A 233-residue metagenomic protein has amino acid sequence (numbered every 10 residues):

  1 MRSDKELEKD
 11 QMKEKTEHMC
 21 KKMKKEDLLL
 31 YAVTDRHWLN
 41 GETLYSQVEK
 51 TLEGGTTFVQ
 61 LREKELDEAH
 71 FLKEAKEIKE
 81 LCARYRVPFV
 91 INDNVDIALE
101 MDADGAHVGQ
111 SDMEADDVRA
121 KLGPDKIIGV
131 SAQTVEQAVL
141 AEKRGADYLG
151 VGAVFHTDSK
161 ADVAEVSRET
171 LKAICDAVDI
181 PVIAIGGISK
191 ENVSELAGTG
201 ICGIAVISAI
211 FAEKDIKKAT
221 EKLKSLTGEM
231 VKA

Functional and structural regions predicted by a protein language model:
R2, M12-D112, K121-A146, K190 (+2 more regions): Conserved N-terminal beta1-alpha1 strand-loop-helix module at the mouth
G55, D102, G145, A153 (+5 more regions): Conserved functional loop/turn residues at catalytic and ligand-binding sites
L61, A98, F155-A161: A short acidic, helix-capping loop that chelates divalent metal ions and anchors anionic groups
K73-K76, V163-L171: Charged helix-capping and loop-helix junction motifs
Q110-D117, G150-S159, A197-T220: Glycine-rich phosphate-binding active-site loops on the catalytic face of alpha/beta enzymes
S167, A184-S189: Glycine-rich adenosine-cofactor-binding loop
L171, N192-E195: Short glycine/proline-centered loop/turn elements that form peptide/ligand docking sites
